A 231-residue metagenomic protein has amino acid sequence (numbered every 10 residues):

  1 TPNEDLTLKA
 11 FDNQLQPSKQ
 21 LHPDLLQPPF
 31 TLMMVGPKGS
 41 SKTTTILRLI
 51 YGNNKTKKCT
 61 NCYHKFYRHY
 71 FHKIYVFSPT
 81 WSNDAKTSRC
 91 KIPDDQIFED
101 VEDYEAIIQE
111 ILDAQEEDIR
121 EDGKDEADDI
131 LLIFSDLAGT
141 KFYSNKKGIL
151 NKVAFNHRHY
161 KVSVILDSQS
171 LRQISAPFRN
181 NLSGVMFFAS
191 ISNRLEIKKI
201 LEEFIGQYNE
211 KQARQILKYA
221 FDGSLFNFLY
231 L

Functional and structural regions predicted by a protein language model:
T1-P23: N-terminal pre-Walker A segment at the start of P-loop NTPase domains
S18-Q20, F30-H69, P79-N83, P93 (+1 more regions): Conserved P-loop NTPase motor cores
Q27: Residues immediately N-terminal to the Walker A/P-loop in ABC ATPase nucleotide-binding domains
I74: An amphipathic, basic-hydrophobic helix/alpha-beta surface used to engage anionic, phosphate-rich ligands or surfaces
T87-S88: N-terminal structural segment of carbohydrate-active enzymes
Y208-L231: Conserved AAA+ ATPase small/helical "lid" subdomain
